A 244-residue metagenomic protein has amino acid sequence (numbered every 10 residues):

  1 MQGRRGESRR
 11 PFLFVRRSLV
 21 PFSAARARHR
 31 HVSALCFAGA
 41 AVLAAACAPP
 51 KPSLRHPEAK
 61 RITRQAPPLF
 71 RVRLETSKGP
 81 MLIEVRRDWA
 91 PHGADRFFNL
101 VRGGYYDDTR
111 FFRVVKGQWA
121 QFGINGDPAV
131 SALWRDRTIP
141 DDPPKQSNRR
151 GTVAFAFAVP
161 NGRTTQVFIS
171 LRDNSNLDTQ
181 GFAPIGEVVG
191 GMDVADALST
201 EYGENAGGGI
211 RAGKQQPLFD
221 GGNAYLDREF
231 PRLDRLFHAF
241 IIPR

Functional and structural regions predicted by a protein language model:
Q2-L13: Positively charged N-terminal leader segments that act as targeting/secretion signals
G3, F22, G209-G213: N-terminal leader/targeting segments
G6, R16, A44-A45: Residue-level detector of alpha-helical hydrophobic segments embedded in or interacting with membranes
G6-S8, R26-R28, S53: Intrinsic low-complexity/disordered segments
V15-S18, F22-C36: Bacterial N-terminal signal peptides that target proteins for export
A34-A44: Bacterial N-terminal signal peptides
C47-R244: Cyclophilin-like peptidyl-prolyl cis-trans isomerases
